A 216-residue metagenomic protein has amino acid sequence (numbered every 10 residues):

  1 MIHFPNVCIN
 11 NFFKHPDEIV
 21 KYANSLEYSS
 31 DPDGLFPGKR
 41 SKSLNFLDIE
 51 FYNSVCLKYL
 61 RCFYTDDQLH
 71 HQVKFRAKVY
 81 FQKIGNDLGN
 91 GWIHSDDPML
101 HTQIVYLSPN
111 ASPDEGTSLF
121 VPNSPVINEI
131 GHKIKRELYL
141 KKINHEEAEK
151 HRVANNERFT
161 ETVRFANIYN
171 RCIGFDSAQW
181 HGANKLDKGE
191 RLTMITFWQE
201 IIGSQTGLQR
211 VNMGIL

Functional and structural regions predicted by a protein language model:
M1-I93, G116, N123: Non-heme Fe(II)/2-oxoglutarate
G85-L216: Catalytic core of non-heme Fe(II) oxygenases with the double-stranded beta-helix
